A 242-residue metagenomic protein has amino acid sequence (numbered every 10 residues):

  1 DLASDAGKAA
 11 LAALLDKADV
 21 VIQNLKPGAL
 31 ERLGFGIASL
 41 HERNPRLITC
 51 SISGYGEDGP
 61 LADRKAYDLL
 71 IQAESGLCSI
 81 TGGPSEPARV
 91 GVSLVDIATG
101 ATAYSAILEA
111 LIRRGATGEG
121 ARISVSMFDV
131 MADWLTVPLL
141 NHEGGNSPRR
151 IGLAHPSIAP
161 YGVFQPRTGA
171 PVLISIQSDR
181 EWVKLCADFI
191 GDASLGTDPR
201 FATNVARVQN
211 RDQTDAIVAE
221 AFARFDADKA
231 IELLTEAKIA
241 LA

Functional and structural regions predicted by a protein language model:
D1-E42: A structured beta-alpha segment of the ubiquitous adenosine-cofactor-binding alpha/beta core
G7-A10, D96, A103, D226: An acidic site on a long C-lobe helix of protein kinase domains
K17-A18, P45-L47, E236-L241: Alpha-to-beta junction loops
A18-V21, G59-D63, Q209: Conserved N-terminal glycine/acidic-rich loop preference
E31-I176, K184: Active-site-adjacent "lid/gating" segments in soluble enzymes
P160-L241: Aromatic-enriched alpha-helical interface/lid elements that frame and gate functional surfaces
